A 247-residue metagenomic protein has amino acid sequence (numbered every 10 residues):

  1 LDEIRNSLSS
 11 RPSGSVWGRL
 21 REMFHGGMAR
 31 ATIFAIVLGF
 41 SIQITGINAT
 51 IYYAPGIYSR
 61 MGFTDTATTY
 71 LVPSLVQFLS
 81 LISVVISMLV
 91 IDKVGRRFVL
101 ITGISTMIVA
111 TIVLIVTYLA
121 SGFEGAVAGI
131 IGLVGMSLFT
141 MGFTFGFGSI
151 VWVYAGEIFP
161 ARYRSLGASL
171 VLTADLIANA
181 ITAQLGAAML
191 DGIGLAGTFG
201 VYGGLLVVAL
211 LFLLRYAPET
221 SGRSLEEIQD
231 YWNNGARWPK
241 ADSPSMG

Functional and structural regions predicted by a protein language model:
D2, N6-G247: Alpha-helical transmembrane bundle of multi-pass membrane proteins
